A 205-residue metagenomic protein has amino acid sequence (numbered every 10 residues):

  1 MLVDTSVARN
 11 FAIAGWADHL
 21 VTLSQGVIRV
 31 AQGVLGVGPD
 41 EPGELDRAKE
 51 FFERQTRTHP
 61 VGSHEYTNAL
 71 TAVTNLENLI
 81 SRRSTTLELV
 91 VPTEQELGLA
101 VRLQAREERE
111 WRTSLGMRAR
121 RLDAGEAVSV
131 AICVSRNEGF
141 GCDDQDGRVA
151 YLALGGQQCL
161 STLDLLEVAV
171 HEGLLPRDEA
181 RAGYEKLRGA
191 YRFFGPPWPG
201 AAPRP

Functional and structural regions predicted by a protein language model:
M1-I132, R136-E138, R148-A150, G155 (+1 more regions): Active-site-proximal, substrate-binding regions of enzyme catalytic domains and RNA-binding/basic surfaces
G141-C142: Short beta-strand scaffold positions
Q158: Histidine/lysine/aspartate-rich catalytic loop segments that bind and position anionic ligands
